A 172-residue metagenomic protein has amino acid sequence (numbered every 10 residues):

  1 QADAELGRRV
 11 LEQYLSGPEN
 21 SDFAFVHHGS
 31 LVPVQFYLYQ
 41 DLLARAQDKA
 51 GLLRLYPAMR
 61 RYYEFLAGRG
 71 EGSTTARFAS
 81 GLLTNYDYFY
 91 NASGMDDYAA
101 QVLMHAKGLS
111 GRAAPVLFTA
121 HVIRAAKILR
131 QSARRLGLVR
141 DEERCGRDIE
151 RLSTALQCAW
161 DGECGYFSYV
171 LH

Functional and structural regions predicted by a protein language model:
Q1-R60, A114, S168-H172: Substrate-binding groove/exosite segments of carbohydrate-active enzymes
A2-L11, L43-R60, A67, T74-T75 (+1 more regions): Structural helix-adjacent loops and short alpha-helical linkers that scaffold large soluble proteins
G7-Y14, S93-M104, G162-G165: Active-site-adjacent bridging/hinge elements
S16, N20, D41, R135 (+2 more regions): Conserved helix-loop functional segments at active or binding sites
S21-V34, A67-G146: The feature captures the catalytic groove of carbohydrate-active enzymes
S73, G81-L82, D148-G165: Glycan-recognition and catalytic cores of secretory/periplasmic carbohydrate-active enzymes
